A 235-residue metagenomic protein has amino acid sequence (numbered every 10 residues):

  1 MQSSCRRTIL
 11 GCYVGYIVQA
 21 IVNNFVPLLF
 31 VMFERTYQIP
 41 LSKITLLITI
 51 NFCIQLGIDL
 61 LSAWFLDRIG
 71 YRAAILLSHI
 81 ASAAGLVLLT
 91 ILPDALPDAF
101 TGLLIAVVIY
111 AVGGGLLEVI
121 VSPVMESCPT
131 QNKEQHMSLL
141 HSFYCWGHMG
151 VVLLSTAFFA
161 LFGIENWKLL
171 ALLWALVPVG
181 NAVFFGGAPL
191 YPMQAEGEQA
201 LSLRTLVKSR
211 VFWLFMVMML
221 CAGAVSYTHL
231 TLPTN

Functional and structural regions predicted by a protein language model:
M1-Q2, M193-F215: Juxtamembrane intracellular "pre-TM" segments in multi-pass secondary transporters
V14-V31, L230: Extracytoplasmic
T49-A63: Central cavity-lining transmembrane alpha-helices of secondary-active solute carriers, predominantly the Major
A81-L96: C-terminal ends and interior cores of transmembrane alpha-helices in multi-pass membrane transporters/permeases
Y110-S142: Cytoplasmic helix-loop-helix junction between adjacent transmembrane helices in 12-TM secondary transporters
Y144-P189: Helix-loop-helix hairpin linking two adjacent transmembrane segments in secondary transporters
T228-T234: Conserved small/polar residues in nucleotide/adenosyl-binding loops
